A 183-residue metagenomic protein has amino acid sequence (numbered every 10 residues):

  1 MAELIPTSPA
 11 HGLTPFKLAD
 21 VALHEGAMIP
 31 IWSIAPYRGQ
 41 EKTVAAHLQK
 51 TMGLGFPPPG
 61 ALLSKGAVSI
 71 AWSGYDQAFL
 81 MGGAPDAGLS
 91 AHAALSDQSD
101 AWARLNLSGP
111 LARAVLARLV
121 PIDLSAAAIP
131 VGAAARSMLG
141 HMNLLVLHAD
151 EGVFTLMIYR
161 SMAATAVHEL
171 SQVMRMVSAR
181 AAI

Functional and structural regions predicted by a protein language model:
M1-I183: Basic, glycine/lysine-rich polyanion-binding surfaces/domains
